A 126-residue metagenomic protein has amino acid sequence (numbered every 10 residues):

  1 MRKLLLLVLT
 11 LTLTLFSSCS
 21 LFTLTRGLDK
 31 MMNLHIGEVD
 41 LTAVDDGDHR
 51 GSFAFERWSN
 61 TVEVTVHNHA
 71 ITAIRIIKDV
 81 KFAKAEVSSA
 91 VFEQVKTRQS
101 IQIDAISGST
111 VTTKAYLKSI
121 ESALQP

Functional and structural regions predicted by a protein language model:
M1-T61, T65-P126: Intrinsically disordered terminal and processing segments
